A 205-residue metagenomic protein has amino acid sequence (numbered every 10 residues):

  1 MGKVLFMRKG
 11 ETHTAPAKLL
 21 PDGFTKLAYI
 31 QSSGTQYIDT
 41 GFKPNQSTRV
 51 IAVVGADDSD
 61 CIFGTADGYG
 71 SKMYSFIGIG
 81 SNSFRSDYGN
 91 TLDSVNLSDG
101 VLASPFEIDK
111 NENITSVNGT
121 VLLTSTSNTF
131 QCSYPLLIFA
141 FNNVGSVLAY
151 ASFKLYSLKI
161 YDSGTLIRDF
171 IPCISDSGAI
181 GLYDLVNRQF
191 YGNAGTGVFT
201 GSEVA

Functional and structural regions predicted by a protein language model:
M1-T25, V186-A205: Enriched but not universal
V4-F6, P44, V53-A56, L137 (+1 more regions): Extracellular, beta-strand-rich glycan-interacting domains
L20-D87, D162-I167: Extracellular glycan-recognition modules
D39-G41, D93-D99, S127: Beta-strand-rich interaction surfaces with strong enrichment in secreted/lumenal proteins
S83-F106: Short, aromatic/His-centered strand-loop micro-motif at the edge of beta-sheets
S98-N118, Y161-S163: Localized edge beta-strand/strand-to-loop motifs within extracellular or lumenal beta-rich domains
T124-K154: Flexible glycan-contacting loops in extracellular carbohydrate-active proteins
D169-T196: Extracellular glycan/ECM-engagement signal in secreted proteins
